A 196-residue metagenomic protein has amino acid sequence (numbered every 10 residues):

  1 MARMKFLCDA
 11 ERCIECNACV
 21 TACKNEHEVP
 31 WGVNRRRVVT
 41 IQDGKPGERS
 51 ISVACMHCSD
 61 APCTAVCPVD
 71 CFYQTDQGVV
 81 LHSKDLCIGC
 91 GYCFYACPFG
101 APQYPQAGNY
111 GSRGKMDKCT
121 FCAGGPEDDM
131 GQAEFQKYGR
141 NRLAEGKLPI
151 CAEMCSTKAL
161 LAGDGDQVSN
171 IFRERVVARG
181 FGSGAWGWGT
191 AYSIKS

Functional and structural regions predicted by a protein language model:
M1-S196: Non-ligating segments of multi-cofactor redox enzymes
